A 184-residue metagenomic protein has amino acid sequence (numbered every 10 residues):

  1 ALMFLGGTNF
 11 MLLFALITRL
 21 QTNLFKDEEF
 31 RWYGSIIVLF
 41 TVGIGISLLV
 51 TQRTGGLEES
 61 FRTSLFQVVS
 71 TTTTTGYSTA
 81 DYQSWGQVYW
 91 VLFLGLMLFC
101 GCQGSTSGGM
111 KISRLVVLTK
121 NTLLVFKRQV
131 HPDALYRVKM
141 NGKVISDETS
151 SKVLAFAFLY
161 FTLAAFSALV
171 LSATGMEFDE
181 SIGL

Functional and structural regions predicted by a protein language model:
A1-L184: Membrane-proximal intracellular helices of multi-pass ion channels
